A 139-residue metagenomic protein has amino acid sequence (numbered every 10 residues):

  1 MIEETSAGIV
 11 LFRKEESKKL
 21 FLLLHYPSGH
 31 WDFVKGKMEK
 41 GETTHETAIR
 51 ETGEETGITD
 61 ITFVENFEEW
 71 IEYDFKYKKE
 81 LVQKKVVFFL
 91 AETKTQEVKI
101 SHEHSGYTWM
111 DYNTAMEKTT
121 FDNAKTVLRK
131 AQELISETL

Functional and structural regions predicted by a protein language model:
M1-F21: Conserved N-terminal beta-strand and adjoining loop/helix that marks the start of the Nudix/MutT-like hydrolase domain
T5-A7, K19, K84-V87, S105: Change "...and in nucleic-acid phosphodiester-cleaving endonucleases..." to "...and in nucleic-acid processing enzymes
L11-R13, H25-Y26, E92-T93: Residue-level signal for short segments within beta-strands and strand-turn junctions of well-structured beta-sheet
K18-T59: Conserved Nudix-box catalytic region and its N-terminal flanking loop in Nudix hydrolases and closely related
L23, F88-L90, W109: Conserved hydrophobic/aromatic beta-strand scaffold that supports enzyme active sites
D32, Q83, W109: Short aromatic/basic micro-patch
G57-Q96: Active-site segment of metal-dependent pyrophosphate-handling enzymes, primarily the Nudix hydrolase catalytic core
T95-R129: NUDIX/MutT-family hydrolases
